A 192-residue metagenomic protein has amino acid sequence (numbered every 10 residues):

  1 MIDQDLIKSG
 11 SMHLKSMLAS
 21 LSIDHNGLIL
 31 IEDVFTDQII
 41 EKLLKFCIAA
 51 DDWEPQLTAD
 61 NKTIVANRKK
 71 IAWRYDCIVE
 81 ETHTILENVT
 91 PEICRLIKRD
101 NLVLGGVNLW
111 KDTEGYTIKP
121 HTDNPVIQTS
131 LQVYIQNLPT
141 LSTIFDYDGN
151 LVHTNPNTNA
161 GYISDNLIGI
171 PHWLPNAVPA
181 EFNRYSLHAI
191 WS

Functional and structural regions predicted by a protein language model:
I2-I97: Non-heme Fe(II)/2-oxoglutarate
M17, G105, Y116-I118, N150: Residue-level marker for the onset of beta-strands and adjacent loop->beta junctions in well-ordered domains
Q38-E41, A66, V103, Y116-K119 (+1 more regions): Short catalytic/ligand-binding loop motif for oxyanion handling, primarily in non-cytosolic enzymes, centered on
I97-N108: A short coil-to-beta-strand element that immediately follows conserved catalytic motifs
N108-W110, N176-A177: Short, solvent-exposed loop/turn elements at beta->coil junctions and helix N-caps that rim active or binding pockets
L109-N124: Conserved short histidine dyad/triad with adjacent acidic residue
P125-I127, N137-S192: Catalytic core of Fe(II)/2-oxoglutarate
S130-Q132: Eukaryotic charged/polar low-complexity linker/IDR segments
